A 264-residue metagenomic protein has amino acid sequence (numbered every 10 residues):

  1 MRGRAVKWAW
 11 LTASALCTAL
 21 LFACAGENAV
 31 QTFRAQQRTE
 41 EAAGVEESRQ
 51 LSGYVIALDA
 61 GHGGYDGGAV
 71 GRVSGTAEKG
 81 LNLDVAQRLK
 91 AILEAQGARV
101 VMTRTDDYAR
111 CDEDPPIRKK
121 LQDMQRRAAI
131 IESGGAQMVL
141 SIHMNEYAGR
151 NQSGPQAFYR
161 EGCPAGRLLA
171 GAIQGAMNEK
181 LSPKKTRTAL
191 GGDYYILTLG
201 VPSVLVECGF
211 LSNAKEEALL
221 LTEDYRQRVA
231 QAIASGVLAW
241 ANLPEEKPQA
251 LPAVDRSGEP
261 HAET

Functional and structural regions predicted by a protein language model:
M1-T264: Catalytic-site microenvironment of enzymes that process N-acetyl-hexosamine-containing cell-wall polysaccharides
